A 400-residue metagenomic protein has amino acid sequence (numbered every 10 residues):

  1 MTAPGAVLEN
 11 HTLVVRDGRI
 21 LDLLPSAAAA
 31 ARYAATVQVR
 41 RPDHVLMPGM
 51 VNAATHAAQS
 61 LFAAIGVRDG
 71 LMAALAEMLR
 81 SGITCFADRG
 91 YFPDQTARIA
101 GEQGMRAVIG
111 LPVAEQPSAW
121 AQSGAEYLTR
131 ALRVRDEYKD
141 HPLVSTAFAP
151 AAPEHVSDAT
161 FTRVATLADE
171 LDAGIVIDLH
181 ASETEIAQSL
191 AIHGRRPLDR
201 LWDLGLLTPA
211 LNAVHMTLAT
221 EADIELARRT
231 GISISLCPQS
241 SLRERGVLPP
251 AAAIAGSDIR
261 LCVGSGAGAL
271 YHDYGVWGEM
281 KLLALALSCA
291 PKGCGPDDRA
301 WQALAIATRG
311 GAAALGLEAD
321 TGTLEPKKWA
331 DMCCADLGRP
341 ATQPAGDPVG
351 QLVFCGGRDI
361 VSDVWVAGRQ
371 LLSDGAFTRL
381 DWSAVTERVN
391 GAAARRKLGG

Functional and structural regions predicted by a protein language model:
M1-H11, R16-L21, A31-R32, A305-G400: Active-site microenvironment of metallo-dependent hydrolases
L13, G18, D43, A54 (+14 more regions): Divalent metal-coordination and catalytic microenvironments
A31-M72, L79-R80: Replace "His-x-His-based motif
A63-G104, L128-D140, R388-L398: Alpha-helical scaffold segments that flank or form the walls of functional sites
Q95-T217: Metal-coordinating catalytic core of metallo-dependent amide/deamination hydrolases
E183-R195, E221-R228, R245-I254, Y271-S288 (+1 more regions): Histidine/acidic-residue-rich catalytic or RNA/ligand-binding cores of hydrolases and nuclease-related proteins
D203-A210, A252-R339, G356: His/Asp/Glu-enriched, well-ordered alpha-helical/loop segment that forms or immediately abuts the divalent-metal
L211-A219, L236-L242, G268: Catalytic beta/alpha-barrel core
